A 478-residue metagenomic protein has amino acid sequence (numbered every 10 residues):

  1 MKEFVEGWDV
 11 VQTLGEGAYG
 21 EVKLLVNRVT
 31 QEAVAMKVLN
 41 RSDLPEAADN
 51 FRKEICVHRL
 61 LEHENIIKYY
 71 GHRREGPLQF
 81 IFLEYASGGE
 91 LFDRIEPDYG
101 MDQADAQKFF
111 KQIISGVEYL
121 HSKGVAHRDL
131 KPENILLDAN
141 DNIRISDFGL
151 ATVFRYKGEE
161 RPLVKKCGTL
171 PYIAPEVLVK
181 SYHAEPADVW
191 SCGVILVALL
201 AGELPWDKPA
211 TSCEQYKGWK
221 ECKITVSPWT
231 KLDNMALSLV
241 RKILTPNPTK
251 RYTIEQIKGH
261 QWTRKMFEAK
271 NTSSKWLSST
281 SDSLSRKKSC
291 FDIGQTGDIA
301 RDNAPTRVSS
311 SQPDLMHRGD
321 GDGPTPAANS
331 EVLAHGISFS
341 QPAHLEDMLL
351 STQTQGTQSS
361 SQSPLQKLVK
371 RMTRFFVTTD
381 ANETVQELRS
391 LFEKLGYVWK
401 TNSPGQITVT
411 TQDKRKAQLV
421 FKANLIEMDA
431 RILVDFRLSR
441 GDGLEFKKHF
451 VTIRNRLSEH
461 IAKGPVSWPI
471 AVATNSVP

Functional and structural regions predicted by a protein language model:
V11-A18, V22: Protein kinase glycine-rich loop
A33, V38-L61: Conserved N-lobe beta3->alphaC-helix segment of eukaryotic protein kinase catalytic domains
G71-H72: A short, aromatic-enriched beta-strand patch in the conserved N-lobe beta-sheet of the protein kinase catalytic domain
G76-E90, R94: Conserved short submotifs of the Hanks-type protein kinase catalytic core that shape the nucleotide-binding pocket
F109-F110: Activation segment signature within eukaryotic-like protein kinase domains
L150-T152: Activation segment
T245-N271: Terminal C-lobe "cap" of eukaryotic-type protein kinase domains
